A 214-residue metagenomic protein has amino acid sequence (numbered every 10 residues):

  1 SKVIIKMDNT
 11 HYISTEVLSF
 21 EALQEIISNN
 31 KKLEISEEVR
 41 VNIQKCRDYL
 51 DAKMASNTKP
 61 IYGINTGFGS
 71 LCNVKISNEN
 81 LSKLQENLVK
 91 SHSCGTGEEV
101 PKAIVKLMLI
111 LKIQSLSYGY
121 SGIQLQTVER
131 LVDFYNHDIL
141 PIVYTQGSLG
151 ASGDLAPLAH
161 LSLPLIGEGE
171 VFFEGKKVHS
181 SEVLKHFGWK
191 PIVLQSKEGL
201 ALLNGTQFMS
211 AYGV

Functional and structural regions predicted by a protein language model:
S1-K6: Short, Lys/Arg-enriched N-terminal segments with co-localized hydrophobic residues within the first ~10-30 amino acids
M7-V214: Conserved, well-structured ligand/cofactor-binding cores
